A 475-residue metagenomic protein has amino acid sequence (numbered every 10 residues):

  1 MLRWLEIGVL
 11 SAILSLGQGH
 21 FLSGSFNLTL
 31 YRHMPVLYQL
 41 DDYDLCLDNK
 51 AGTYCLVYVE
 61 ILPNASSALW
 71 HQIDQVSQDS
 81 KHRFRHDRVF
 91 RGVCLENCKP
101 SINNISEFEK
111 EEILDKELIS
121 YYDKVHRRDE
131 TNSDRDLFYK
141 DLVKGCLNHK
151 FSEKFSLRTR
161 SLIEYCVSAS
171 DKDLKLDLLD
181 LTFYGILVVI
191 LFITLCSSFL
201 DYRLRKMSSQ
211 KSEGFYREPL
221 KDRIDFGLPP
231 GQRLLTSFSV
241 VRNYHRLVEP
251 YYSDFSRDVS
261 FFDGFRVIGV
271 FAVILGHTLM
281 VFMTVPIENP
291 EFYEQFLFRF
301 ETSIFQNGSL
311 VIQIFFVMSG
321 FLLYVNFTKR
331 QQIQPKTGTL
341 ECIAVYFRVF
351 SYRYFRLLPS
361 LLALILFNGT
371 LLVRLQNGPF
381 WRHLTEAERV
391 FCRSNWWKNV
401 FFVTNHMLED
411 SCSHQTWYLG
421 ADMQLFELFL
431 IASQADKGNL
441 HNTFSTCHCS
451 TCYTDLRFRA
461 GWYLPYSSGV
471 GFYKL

Functional and structural regions predicted by a protein language model:
L2-G264, G269, G276-I312, F316 (+5 more regions): Exoplasmic/lumenal regions adjacent to the first transmembrane segment of eukaryotic integral membrane proteins across
S11, L62, P100, F327 (+4 more regions): Generic hydrophobic alpha-helical segments
S66-S67, I102-S106, M283-T284, V325-F327 (+5 more regions): Intrinsically disordered, low-complexity regions enriched in proline, serine, glycine and charged residues
C98, M283, L323-T328, Q332 (+4 more regions): Short amphipathic alpha-helices and their capping/turn residues within compact interaction modules
V188-F192, G264-T278, N307-L322, Y354-L371 (+3 more regions): Hydrophobic alpha-helical cores of multi-pass transmembrane domains in eukaryotic membrane proteins
V241, F292-E301, A387-D410: Extracytosolic (periplasmic/ER-lumenal) interhelical loops and adjacent juxtamembrane/interface segments of multi-pass
Q331, C342-V345, S394-G420, E427-L475: Aromatic-enriched alpha-helical transmembrane segments of multi-pass intramembrane proteins
P379-R393, Y453-L456: Intrinsically disordered, low-complexity regulatory tails flanking kinase catalytic domains
